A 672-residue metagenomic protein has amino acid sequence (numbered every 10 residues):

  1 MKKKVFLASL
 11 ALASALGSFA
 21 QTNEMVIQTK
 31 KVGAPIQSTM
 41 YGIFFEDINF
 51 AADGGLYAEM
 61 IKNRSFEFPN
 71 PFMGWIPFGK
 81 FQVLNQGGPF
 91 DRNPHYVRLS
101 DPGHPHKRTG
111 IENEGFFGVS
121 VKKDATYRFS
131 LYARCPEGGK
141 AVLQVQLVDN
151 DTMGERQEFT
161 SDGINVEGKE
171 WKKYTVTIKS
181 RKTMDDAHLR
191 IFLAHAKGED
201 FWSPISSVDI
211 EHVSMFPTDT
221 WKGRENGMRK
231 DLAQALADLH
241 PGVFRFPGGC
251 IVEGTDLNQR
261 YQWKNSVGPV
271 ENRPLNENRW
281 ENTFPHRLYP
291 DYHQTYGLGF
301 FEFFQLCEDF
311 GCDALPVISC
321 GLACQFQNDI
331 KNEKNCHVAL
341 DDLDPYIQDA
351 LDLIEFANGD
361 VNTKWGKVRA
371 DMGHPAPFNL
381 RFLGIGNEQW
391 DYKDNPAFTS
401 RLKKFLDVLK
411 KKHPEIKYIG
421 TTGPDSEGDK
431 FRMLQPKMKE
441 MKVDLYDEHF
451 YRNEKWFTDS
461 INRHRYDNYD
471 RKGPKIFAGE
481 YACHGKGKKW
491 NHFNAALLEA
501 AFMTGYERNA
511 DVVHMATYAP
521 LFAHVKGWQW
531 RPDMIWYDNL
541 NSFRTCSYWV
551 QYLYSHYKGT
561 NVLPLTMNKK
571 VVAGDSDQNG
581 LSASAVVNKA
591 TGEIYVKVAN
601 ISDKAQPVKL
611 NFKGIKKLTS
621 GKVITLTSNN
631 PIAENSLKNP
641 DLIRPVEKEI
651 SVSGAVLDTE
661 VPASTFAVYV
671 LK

Functional and structural regions predicted by a protein language model:
M1-T22: Bacterial Sec-dependent N-terminal signal peptides
Q21-T295, D313, I330-D341, N395-P396 (+7 more regions): Extracellular and organelle-lumenal recognition/adhesion modules and their flexible linkers in secreted
I43, L131, H240, C307 (+6 more regions): Conserved, mostly hydrophobic/aromatic
I48, V252, G321-Q325, G473-A583: Aromatic/acidic polysaccharide-binding cleft in carbohydrate-active enzymes
G163, Q578-K617, V623, T665-A667: Carbohydrate-binding surface patches
I178-R181, D186-H188, T220, R224-P241 (+6 more regions): An active-site-proximal structural segment forming one wall of the substrate-binding cleft that immediately precedes
D352, F356-W365, D371-Y506: Active-site neighborhood of glycoside hydrolase catalytic domains
K613-N639: Solvent-exposed beta-hairpin/edge-strand motifs
